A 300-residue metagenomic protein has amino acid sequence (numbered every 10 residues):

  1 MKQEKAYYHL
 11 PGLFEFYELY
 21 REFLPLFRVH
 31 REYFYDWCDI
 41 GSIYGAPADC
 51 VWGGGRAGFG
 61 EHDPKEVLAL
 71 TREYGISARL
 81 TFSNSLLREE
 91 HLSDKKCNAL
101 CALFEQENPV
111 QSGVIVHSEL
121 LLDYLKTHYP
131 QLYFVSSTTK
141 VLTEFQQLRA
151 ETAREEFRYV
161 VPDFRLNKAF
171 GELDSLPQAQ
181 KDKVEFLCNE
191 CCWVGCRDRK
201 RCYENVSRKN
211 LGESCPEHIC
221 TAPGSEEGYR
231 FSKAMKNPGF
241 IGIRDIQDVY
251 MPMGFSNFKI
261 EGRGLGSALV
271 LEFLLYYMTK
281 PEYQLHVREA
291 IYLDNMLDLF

Functional and structural regions predicted by a protein language model:
M1-E151, E156-F300: Active-site pocket-lining/capping segments in soluble small-molecule metabolic enzymes
